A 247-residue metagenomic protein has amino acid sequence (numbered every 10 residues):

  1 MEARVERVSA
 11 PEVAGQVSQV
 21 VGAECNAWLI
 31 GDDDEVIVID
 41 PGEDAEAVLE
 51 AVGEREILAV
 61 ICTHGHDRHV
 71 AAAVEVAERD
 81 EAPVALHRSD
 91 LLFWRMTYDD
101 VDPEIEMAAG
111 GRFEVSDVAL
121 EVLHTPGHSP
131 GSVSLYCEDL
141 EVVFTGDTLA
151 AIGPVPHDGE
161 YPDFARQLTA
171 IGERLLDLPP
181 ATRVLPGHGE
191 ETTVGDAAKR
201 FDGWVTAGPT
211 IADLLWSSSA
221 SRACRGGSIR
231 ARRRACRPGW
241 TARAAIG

Functional and structural regions predicted by a protein language model:
E2-R55, S134-G146, A150: Conserved beta-strand hairpin/beta-sheet module of binuclear metal-dependent hydrolase folds, prominently
R4, Q16, P103, A109 (+3 more regions): Glycine-rich, flexible loop/turn motifs
E6-V8, M107, T125: Hydrophobic residues at beta-strand termini and immediately following loops that shape nucleotide-binding pockets
S18-V20, E104, H124-P126: Short Gly/Pro-enriched turn/cap motifs at secondary-structure boundaries
G22-E24, V36, E43-A119, L149 (+2 more regions): Active-site HxH/HxHxD metal-binding segment of metal-dependent hydrolases
V36, A119-H124, P130-G227: Metallo-beta-lactamase
H64, G127-H128: A short acidic Gly-Thr/Ser loop motif
A220-G247: C-terminal regulatory/interaction regions
